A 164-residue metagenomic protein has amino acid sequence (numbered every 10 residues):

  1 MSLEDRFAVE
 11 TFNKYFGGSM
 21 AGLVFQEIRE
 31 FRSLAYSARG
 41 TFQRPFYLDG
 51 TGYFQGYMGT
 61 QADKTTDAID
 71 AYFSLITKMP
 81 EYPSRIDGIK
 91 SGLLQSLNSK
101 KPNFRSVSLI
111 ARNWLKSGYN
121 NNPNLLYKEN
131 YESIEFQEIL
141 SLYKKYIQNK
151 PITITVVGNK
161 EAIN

Functional and structural regions predicted by a protein language model:
M1-L23: His/Glu-based metal-binding/catalytic segments typifying zinc-dependent metallopeptidases
M1-S2, F25-K78, S84-I134, N149-G158: M16 family metallopeptidases and their MPP-like homologs
I134-L142: A short, acidic, amphipathic alpha-helical segment used as a generic capping/interface helix at domain edges
